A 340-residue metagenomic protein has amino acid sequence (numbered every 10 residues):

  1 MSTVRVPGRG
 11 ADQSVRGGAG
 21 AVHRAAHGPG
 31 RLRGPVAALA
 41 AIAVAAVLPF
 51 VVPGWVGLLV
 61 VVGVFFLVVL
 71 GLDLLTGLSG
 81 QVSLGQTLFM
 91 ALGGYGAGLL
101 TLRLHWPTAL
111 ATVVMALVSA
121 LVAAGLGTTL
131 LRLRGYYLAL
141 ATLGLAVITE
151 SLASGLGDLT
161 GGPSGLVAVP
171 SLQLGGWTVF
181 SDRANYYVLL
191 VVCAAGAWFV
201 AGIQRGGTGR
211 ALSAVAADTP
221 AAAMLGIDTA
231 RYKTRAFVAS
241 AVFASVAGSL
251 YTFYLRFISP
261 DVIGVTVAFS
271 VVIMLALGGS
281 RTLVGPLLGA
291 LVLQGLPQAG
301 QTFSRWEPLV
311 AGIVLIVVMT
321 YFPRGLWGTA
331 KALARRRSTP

Functional and structural regions predicted by a protein language model:
M1-A43, A217-T234, G300-P340: Cytosolic-side transmembrane-helix boundaries in multi-pass membrane proteins
M1-S14, T87, A123, K233-Y321: Transmembrane alpha-helical segments in multi-pass inner-membrane proteins
A37-F50, L189-F199, L315-M319: Hydrophobic core of alpha-helical transmembrane segments in multi-pass integral membrane proteins
A46, F65-F66, G94-Y95, A116-A120 (+8 more regions): Residue-level recognition of pore/gate-forming positions within transmembrane alpha-helices of multi-pass
P49-R103, T128-L140, A214-V215, T219-A223 (+2 more regions): Single transmembrane alpha-helix segments in multi-pass membrane proteins
L104-V147, L288-G289: Alpha-helical transmembrane segments within multi-pass membrane transporters and channels
L145-T178, G209, W327-T329: Extracellular/periplasmic helix-loop junction at the C-terminal end of a transmembrane helix in multi-pass membrane
F180-S259: Helix-loop-helix "hairpin" substructures at the membrane interface of multi-pass membrane proteins
